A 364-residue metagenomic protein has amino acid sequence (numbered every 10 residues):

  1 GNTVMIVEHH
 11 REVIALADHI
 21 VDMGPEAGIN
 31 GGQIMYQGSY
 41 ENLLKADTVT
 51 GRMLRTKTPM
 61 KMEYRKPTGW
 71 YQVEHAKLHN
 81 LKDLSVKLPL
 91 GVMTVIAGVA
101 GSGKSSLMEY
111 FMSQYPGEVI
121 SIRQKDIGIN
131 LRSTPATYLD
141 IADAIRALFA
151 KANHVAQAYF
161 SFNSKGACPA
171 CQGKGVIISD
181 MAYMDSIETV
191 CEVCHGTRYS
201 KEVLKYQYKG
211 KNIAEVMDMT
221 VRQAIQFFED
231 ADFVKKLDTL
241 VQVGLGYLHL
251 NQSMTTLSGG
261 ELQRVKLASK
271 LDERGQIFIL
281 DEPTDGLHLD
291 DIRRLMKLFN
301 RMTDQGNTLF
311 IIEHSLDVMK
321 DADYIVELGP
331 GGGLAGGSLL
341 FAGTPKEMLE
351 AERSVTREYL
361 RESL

Functional and structural regions predicted by a protein language model:
G1-L364: Conserved phosphate-binding elements of NTP-dependent enzyme cores
